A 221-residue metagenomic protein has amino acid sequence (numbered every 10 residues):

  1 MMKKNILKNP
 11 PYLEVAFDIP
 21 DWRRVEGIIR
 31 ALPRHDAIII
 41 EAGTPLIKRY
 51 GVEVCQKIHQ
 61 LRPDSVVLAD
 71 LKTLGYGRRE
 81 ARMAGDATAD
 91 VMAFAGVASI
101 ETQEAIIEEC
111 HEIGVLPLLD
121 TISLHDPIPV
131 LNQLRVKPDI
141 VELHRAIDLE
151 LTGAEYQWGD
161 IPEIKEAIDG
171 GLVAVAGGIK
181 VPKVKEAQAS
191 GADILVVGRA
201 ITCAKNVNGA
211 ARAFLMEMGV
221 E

Functional and structural regions predicted by a protein language model:
M1-R78, V136, C203, G209-R212: Conserved N-terminal beta1-alpha1 strand-loop-helix module at the mouth
L7-L13, Y76-I168: Conserved anion-binding
P11-F17, I38-A42, V67-L71, M92-F94 (+4 more regions): Hydrophobic faces of well-ordered beta-strands that scaffold small-molecule active sites in alpha/beta enzyme cores
I19-R24, T44-R49, T73-G77, A98-E101 (+4 more regions): Short, small-residue-enriched loops and turns at beta-alpha junctions that line or gate enzyme active sites
V25, I29, C55, E80-A81 (+5 more regions): Generic hydrophobic/aromatic pocket-lining and core-packing "Φ" positions
P33, C55-R62, I106-G114, I161-D169 (+1 more regions): Surface-exposed amphipathic alpha-helices with a cationic face
S65, Y156-S190, I194-V196, A200-I201: A C-terminal functional module that forms or caps the active site or interfaces directly with catalytic machinery
I106, Q188-A189, R199-E221: C-terminal helical cap(s) of enzyme catalytic domains, especially alpha/beta-barrels
